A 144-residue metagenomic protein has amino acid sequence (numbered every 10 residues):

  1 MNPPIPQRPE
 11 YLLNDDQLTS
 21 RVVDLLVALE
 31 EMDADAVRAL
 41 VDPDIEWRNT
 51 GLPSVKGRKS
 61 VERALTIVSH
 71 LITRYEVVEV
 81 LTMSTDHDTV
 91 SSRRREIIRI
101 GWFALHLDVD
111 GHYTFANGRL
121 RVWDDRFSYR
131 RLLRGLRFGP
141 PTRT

Functional and structural regions predicted by a protein language model:
M1-A39, R143: Short, low-complexity N-terminal intrinsically disordered segments enriched in polar/charged residues
N2-E10, T66-T144: A beta-strand edge to alpha-helix "cap/lid" segment located at domain peripheries
D15, G57, L132: Short glycine-/acidic-enriched loop or helix-start segments at secondary-structure transitions that form or flank
D15-L25, R48-G51, T66-H70, R93: Short, mixed-charge, low-aromatic patches
Q17, S60, L105: Soluble or luminal CAZymes and related metallo-dependent hydrolases
A34-D88: A solvent-exposed, acidic/Ser-Thr-rich amphipathic alpha-helical stretch
